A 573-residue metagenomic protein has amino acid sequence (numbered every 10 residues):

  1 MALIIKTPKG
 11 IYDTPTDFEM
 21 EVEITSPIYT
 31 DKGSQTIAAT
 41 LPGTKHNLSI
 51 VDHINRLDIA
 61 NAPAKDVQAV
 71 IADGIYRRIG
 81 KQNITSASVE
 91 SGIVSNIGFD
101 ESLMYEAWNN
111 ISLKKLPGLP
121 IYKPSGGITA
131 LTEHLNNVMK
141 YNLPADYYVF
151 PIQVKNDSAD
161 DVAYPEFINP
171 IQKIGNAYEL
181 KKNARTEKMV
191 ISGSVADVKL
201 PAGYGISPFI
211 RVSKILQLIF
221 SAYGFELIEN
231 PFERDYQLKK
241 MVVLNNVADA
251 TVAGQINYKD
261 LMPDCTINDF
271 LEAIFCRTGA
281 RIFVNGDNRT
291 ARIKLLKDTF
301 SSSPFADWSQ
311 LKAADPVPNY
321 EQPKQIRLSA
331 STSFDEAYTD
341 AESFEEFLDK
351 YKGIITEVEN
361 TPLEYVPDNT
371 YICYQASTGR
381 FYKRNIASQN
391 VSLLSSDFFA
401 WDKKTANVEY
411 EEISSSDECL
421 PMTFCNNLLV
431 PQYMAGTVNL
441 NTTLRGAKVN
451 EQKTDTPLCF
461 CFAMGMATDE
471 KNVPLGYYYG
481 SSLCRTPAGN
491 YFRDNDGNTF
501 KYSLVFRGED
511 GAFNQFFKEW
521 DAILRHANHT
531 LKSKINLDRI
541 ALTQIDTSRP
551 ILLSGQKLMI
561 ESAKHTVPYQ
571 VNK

Functional and structural regions predicted by a protein language model:
M1-I37, L41-F275, D287, D298-P304 (+17 more regions): Polar, S/T/G-rich
L48-S49, A527-L537: Short, structured beta-strand/loop micro-motifs enriched in basic residues and often containing a Trp
D58-I71, R539-L553: Short coil-to-beta transition motif at edge beta-strands of beta-rich domains
A87, G92-I121, I293, D298-A313 (+4 more regions): Acidic, low-complexity/disordered segments
G279-F283: A short, conserved structural fragment
Q310-E336: A recognition module on extended beta-rich or small alphabeta surfaces enriched in W/G with H and D/E
